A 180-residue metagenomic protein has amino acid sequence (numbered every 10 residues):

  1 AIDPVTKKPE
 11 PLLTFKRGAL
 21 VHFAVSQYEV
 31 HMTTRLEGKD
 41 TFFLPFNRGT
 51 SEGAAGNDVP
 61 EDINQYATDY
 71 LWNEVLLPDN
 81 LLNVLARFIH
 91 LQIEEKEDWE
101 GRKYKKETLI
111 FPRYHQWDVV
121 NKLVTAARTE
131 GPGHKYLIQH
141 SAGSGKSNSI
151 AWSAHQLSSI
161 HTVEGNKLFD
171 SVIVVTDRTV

Functional and structural regions predicted by a protein language model:
A1-T176, V180: ATP-dependent helicase/translocase motor core
